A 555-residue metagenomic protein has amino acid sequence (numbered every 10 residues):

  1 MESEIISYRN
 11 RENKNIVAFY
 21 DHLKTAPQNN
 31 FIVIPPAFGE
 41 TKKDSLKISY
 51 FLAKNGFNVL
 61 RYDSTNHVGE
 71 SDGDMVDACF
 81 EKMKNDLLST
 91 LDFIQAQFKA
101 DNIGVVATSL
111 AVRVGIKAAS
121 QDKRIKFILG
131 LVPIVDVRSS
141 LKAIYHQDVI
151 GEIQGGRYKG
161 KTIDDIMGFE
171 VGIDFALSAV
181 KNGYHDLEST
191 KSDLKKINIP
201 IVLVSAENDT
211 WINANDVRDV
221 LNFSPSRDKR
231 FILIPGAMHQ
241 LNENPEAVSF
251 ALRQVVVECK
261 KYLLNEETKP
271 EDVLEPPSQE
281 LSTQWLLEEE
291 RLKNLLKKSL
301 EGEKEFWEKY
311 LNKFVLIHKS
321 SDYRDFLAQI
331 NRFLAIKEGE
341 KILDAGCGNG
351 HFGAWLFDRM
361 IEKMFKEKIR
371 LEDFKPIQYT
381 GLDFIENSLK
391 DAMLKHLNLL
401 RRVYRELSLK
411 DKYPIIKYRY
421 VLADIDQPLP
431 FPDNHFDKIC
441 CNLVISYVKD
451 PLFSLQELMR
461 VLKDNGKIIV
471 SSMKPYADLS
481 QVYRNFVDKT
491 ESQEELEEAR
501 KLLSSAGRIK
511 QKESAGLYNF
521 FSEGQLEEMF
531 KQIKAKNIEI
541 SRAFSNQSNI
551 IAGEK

Functional and structural regions predicted by a protein language model:
F38-S49: The serine-hydrolase catalytic nucleophile loop
A53-E70: Conserved alpha/beta-hydrolase
V68-F98: Catalytic nucleophile-loop/oxyanion-hole region of alpha/beta-hydrolase and closely related hydrolase-like folds
I197, L203-S205: Short beta-strand/loop motif that positions the catalytic acidic residue of the alpha/beta-hydrolase fold
E275-I336, H351-W355, R359: Conserved class I S-adenosyl-L-methionine
L343, N349-Q427: Class I SAM-dependent methyltransferase SAM/SAH-binding core
L452-D464: A short glycine-rich, Lys/Arg-flanked "PGG" loop and its adjoining helix->strand segment in the class I
I469-E498: Conserved class I S-adenosyl-L-methionine
